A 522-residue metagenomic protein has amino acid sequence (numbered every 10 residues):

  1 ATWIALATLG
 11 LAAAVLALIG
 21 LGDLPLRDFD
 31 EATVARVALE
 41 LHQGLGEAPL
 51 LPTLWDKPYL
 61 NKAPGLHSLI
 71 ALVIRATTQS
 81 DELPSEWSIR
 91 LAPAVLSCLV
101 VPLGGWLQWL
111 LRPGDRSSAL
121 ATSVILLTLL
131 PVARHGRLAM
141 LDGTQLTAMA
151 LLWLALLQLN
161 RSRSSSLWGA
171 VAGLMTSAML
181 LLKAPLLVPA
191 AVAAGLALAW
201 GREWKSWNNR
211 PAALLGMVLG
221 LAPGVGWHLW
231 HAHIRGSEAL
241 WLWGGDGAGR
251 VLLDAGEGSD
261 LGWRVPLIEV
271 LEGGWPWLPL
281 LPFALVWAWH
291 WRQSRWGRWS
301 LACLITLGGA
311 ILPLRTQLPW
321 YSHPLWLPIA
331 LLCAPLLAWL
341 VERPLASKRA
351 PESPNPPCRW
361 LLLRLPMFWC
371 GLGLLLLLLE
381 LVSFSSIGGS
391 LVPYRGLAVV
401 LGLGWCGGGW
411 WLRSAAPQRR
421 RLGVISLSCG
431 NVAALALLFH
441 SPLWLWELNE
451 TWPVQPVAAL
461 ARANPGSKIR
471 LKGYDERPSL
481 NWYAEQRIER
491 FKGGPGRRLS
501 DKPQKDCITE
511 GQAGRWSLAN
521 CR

Functional and structural regions predicted by a protein language model:
W3, L9, G104-T128: Transmembrane-helix signature of polytopic, membrane-embedded enzymes that assemble or transfer cell-envelope glycans
W3, S166-L174, W207, W287-R522: Membrane-embedded architecture of ER/inner-membrane glycosylation machinery
L18, T33-P58, G65-S68, L72-Q79: Extracytosolic helix-loop segments that constitute the early lumenal/periplasmic catalytic or substrate-binding loops
V34-G44, L174-L182, L187-W296, C303-S322 (+6 more regions): Transmembrane-lumen/periplasm boundary regions of multi-pass, lipid-linked membrane glycan transferases
E86, P93, R134-Q145, A184-P185: Short acidic/glycine- and proline-prone juxtamembrane loop motifs at membrane-interface regions of multi-pass membrane
W87, L91-P113, L151: Transmembrane-helix motifs of polytopic, lipid-linked glycan transferases
L103, T144-S162, M175, I329-L332: Specific aromatic-rich, kink-prone transmembrane helix
W109-G114, L152-V171, M179, W289 (+1 more regions): Membrane-interface transmembrane helices that cradle and orient dolichyl/undecaprenyl
